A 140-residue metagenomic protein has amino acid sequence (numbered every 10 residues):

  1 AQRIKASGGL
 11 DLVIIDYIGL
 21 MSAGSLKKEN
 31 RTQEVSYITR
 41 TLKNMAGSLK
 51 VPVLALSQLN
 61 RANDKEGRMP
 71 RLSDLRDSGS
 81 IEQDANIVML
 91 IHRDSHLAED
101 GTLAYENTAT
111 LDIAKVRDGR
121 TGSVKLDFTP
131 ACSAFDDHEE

Functional and structural regions predicted by a protein language model:
A1-V13, K27-E29, R40-K50, R61-E140: C-terminal regions of RecA-like/P-loop NTPase motor modules
D11, L20-M21: DNA transaction DNA-binding modules
Y17: Walker B catalytic acidic pair
M21-S22, A62: Catalytic P-loop NTPase motifs of RecA-like helicase/translocase cores
S22-T32: Charged, low-complexity, helix/coiled-coil-prone segments
E34-T39: …and closely analogous acidic/polar surface helices at protein-protein or active-site interfaces in A-domain-like
L56-Q58: Conserved H-loop
